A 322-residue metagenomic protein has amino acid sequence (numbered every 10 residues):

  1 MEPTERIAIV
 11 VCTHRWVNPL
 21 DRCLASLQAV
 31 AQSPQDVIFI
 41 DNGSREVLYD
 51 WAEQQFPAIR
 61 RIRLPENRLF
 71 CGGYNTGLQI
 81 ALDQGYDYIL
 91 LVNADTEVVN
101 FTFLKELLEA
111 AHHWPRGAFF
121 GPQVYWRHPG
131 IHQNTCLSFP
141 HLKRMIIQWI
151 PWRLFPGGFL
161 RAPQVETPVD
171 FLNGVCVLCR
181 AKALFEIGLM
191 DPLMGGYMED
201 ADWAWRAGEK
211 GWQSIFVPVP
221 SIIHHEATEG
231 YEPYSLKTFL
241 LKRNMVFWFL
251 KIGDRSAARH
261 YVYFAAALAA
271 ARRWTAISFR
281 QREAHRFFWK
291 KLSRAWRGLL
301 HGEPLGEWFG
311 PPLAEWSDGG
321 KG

Functional and structural regions predicted by a protein language model:
A25-P34: Short, acidic, metal-binding catalytic loop of nucleotide-sugar glycosyltransferases
D41-Y49, E66: A conserved acidic beta->alpha catalytic loop
L64-A81: Glycine-rich, basic loop-to-helix element that forms the pyrophosphate-binding segment of sugar-nucleotide handling
Y86-E97: Short beta-strand-to-loop acidic/aromatic patch adjacent to the donor-nucleotide binding site
E97-N134: Conserved donor NDP-sugar-binding/catalytic core segment of glycosyltransferases
H141-V169: Short, flexible, basic/aromatic active-site loop/helix in glycosyltransferases
D170-L189, L193-P220: A short, conserved alpha-helix in the catalytic core of glycosyltransferases
L236-N244, R255-G322: Non-catalytic, C-terminal membrane-associated alpha-helical segments of glycosyltransferases
